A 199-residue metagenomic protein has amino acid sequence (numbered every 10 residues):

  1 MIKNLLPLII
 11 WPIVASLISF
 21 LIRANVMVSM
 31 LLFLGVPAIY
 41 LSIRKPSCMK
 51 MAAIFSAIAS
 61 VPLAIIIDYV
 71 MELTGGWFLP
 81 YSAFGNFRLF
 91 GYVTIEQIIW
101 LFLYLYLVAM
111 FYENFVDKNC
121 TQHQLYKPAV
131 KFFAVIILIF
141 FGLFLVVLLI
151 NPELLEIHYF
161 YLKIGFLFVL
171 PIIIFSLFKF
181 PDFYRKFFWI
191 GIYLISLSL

Functional and structural regions predicted by a protein language model:
M1-L199: Aromatic-rich, lipid-facing transmembrane alpha helices and their immediate juxtamembrane interface loops in integral
